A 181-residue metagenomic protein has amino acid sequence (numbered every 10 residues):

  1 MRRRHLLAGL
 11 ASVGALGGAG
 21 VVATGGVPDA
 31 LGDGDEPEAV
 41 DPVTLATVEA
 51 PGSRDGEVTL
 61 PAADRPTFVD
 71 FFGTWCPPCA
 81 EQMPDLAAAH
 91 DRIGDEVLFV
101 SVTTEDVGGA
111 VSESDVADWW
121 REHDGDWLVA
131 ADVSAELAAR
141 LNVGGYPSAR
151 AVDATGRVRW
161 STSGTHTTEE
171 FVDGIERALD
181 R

Functional and structural regions predicted by a protein language model:
M1-E49, R181: N-terminal targeting signals for export/organelle localization
P42-P66: A short beta-strand-turn-helix
F68-V69, F99: Hydrophobic beta-strand anchors of alpha/beta hydrolase catalytic cores
D70-P77, T103-T104: Aromatic-flanked redox-active Cys/Sec active sites in thiol-based oxidoreductases, especially the WC-centered
T74-P77, E81, A88-G94, R121-D124 (+5 more regions): Sec-exported extracytoplasmic/periplasmic mature domains
E81-H123, A139: Structural microenvironment flanking redox-active thiols in thiol-disulfide oxidoreductases
A117-T155: Short, internal strand/loop/helix patches that form the active-site neighborhood or redox-interaction surface
G145, A151-R181: Thiol-/selenol-based redox modules, centered on thioredoxin-like and closely related oxidoreductase domains
